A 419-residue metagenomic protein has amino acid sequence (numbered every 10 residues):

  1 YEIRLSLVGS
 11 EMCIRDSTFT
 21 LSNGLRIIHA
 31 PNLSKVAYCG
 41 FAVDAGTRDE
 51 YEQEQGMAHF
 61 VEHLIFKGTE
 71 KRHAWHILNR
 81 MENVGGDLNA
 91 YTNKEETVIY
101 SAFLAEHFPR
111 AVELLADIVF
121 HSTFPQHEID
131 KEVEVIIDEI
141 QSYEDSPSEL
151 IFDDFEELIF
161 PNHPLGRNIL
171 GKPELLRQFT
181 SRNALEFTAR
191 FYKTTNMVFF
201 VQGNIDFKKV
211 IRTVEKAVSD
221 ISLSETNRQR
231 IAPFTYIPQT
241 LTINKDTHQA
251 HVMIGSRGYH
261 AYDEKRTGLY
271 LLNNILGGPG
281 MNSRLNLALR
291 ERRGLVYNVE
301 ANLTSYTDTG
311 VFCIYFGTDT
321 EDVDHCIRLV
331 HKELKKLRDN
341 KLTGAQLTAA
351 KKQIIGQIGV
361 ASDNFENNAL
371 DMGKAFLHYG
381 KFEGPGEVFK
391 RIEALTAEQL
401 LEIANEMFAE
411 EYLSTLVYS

Functional and structural regions predicted by a protein language model:
Y1-I14: Single conserved hydrophobic/aromatic residue that forms the stacking wall/gate of nucleotide- or nucleobase-binding
S6, Q55, F199: Active-site alpha-helix of zinc metalloproteases
T20, H76-T226, A232, T242 (+4 more regions): Charge-rich, well-structured scaffold segments of protease-associated domains
I28-L33, G40-A42, E225-N282: His/Glu-based metal-binding/catalytic segments typifying zinc-dependent metallopeptidases
V43-E54: Short pre-active-site segment immediately N-terminal to the catalytic Zn-binding motif
G56-T69: Active-site SXXK
N286: Phosphate-proximal small/polar/acidic motifs at interfaces that engage nucleotide phosphates, polyphosphates
